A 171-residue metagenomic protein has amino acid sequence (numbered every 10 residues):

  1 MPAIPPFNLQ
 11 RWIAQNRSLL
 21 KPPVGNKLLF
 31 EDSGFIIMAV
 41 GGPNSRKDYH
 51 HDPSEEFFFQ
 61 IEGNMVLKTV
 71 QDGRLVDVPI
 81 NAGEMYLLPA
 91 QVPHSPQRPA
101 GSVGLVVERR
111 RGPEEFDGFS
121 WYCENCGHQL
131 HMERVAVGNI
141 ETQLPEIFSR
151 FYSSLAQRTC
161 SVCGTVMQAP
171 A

Functional and structural regions predicted by a protein language model:
M1-F59, N64-M85, P93-A171: Jelly-roll (double-stranded beta-helix
